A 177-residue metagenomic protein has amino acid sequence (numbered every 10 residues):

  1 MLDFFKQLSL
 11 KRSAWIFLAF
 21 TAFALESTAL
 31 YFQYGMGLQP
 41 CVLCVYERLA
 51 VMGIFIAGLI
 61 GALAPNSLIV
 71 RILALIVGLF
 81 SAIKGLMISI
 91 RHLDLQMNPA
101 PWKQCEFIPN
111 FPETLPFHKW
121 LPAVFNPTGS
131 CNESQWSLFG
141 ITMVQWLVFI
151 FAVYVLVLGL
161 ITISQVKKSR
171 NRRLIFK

Functional and structural regions predicted by a protein language model:
M1-S9: Short, Lys/Arg-rich, polar N-terminal cytosolic tail immediately upstream of the first transmembrane signal-anchor
S9-A19, N66-L86, L156: Interfacial segments of alpha-helical transmembrane regions
F20-Q39, G58-G61: Immediate flanking context of iron-sulfur cluster ligation sites
S27-Q33, I83-P99, F117: C-terminal TM-helix exit segments that contain a strictly Trp-centered aromatic cap at the helix terminus
L38-R48, A74, K103-E106: Non-cytosolic membrane-interface motifs at loop->transmembrane helix junctions
L59-S67, G159-V166: Structural signal for the C-terminal ends of transmembrane alpha-helices and the immediately following loop
Q96-T142: Extracytosolic (periplasmic/ER-lumenal) interhelical loops and adjacent juxtamembrane/interface segments of multi-pass
A123-K177: A hydrophobic membrane-anchoring alpha-helix module
